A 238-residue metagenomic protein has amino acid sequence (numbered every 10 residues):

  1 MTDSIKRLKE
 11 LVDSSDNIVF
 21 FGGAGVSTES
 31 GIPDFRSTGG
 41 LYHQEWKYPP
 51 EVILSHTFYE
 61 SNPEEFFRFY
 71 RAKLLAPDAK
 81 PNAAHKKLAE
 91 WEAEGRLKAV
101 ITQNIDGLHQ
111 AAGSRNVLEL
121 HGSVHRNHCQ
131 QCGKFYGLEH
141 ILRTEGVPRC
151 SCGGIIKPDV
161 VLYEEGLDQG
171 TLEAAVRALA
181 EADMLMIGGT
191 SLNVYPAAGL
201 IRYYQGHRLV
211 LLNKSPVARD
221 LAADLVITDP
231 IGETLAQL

Functional and structural regions predicted by a protein language model:
M1-L238: Conserved catalytic core of sirtuin-type NAD+-dependent deacylases
